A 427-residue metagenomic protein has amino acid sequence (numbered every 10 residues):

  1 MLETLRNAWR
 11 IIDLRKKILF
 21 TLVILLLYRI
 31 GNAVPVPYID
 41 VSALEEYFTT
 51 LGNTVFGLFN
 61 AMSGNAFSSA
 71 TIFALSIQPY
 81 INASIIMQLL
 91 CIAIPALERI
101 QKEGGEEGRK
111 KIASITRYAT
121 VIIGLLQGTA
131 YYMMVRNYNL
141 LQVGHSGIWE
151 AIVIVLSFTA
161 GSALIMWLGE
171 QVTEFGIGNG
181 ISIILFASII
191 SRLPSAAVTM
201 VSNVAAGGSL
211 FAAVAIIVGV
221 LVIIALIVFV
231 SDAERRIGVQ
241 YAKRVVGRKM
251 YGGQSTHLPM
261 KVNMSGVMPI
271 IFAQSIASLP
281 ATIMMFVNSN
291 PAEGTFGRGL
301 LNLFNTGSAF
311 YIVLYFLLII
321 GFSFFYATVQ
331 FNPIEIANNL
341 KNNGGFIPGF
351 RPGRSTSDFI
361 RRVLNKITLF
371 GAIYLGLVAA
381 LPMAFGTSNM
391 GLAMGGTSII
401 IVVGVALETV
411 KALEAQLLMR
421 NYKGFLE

Functional and structural regions predicted by a protein language model:
M1-E427: N-terminal cationic and glycine-rich segments that engage phosphates or anionic surfaces
